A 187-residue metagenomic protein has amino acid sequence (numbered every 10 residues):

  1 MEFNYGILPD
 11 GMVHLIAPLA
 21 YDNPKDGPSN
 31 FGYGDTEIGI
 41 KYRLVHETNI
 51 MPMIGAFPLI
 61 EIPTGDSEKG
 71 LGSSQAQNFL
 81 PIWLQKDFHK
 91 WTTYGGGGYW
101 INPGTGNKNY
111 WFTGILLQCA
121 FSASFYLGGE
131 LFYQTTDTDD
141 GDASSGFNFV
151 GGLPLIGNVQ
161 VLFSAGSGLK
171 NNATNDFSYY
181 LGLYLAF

Functional and structural regions predicted by a protein language model:
M1-F187: Transmembrane beta-barrel domains of Gram-negative outer membranes and organellar outer membranes
